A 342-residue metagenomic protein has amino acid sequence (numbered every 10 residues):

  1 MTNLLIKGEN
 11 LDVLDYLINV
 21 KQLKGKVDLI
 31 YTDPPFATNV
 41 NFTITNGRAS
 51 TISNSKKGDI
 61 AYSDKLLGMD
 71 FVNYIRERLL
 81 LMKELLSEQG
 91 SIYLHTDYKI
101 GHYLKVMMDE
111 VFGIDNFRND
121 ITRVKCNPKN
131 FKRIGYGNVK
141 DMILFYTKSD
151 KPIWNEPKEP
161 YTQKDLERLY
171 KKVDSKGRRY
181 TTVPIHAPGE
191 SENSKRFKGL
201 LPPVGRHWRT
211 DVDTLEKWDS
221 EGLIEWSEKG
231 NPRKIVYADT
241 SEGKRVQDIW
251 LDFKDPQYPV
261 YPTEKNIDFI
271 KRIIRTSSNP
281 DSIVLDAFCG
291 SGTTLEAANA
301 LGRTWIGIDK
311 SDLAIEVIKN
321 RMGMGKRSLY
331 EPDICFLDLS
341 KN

Functional and structural regions predicted by a protein language model:
M1-S328: Core catalytic lobe of class I
L329-N342: Extracellular/periplasmic ectodomains of large secreted or surface enzymes and adhesion receptors
